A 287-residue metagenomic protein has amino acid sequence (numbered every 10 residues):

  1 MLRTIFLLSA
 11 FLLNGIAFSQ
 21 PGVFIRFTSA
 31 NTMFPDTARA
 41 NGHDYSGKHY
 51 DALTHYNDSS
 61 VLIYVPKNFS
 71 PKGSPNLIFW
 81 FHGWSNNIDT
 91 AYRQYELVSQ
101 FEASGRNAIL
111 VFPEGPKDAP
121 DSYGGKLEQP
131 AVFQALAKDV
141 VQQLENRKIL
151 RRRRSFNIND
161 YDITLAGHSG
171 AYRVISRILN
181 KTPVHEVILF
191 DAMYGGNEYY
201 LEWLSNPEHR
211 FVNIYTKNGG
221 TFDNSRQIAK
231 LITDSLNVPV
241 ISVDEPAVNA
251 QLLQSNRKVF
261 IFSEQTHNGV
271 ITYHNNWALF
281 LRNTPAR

Functional and structural regions predicted by a protein language model:
T4-L13: Sec-dependent N-terminal signal peptides
S19-L77, A108, P239-V248, N256: A domain-start/cap signature at the N-terminus of enzymes
S74-L77, F81-L144: Active-site machinery of serine-nucleophile hydrolases
Y92-F101, Y194-S205, E245-A247: Alpha-helical scaffolding within the catalytic cores of extracellular/periplasmic polymer-degrading hydrolases
G115, I188-G196, T216-G220: Active-site nucleophile loop of the alpha/beta-hydrolase fold
G125-S169: Gly/Ser-rich "nucleophile elbow"/oxyanion-hole loop immediately N-terminal to the catalytic nucleophile in hydrolases
I158-N206: Primarily recognizes the serine-hydrolase "nucleophile elbow" in alpha/beta-hydrolase and SGNH/GDSL folds
T216-R287: C-terminal catalytic histidine-bearing segment of alpha/beta-hydrolase fold enzymes
